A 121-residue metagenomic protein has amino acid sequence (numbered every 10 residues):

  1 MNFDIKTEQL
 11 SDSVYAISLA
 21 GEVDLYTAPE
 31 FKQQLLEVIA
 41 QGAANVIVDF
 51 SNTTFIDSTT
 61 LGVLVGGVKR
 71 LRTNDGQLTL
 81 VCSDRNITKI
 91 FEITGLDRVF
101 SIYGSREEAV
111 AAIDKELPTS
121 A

Functional and structural regions predicted by a protein language model:
M1-T7, L36, D57, V110: Short low-complexity stretches enriched in small and charged residues
N2, F55, V68, Y103 (+1 more regions): Broad hydrophobic/π-residue packing in well-ordered secondary structure
F3-Q33, F50: STAS-typified acidic loop motif
K6-E8, V81, Y103: General small-molecule cofactor/ligand-binding pocket signal
S11, D84, R106: Short, flexible active-site-adjacent loop segments at beta-strand->alpha-helix junctions, enriched in small/polar
E22, E92, E108: Acidic-residue sensor for enzyme active/binding pockets
L25-F100: Amphipathic alpha-helical interaction surfaces in cytosolic regulatory modules
I102-A121: A charged, well-structured terminal subsegment
